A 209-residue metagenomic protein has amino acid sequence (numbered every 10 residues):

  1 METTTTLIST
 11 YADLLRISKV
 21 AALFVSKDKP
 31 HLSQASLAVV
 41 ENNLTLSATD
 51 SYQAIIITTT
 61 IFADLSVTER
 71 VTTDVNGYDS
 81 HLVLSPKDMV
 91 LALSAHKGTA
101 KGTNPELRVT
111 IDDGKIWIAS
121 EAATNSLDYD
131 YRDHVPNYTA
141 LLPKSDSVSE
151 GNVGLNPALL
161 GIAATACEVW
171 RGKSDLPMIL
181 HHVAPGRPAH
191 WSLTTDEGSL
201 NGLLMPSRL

Functional and structural regions predicted by a protein language model:
M1-L209: DNA polymerase processivity clamps
